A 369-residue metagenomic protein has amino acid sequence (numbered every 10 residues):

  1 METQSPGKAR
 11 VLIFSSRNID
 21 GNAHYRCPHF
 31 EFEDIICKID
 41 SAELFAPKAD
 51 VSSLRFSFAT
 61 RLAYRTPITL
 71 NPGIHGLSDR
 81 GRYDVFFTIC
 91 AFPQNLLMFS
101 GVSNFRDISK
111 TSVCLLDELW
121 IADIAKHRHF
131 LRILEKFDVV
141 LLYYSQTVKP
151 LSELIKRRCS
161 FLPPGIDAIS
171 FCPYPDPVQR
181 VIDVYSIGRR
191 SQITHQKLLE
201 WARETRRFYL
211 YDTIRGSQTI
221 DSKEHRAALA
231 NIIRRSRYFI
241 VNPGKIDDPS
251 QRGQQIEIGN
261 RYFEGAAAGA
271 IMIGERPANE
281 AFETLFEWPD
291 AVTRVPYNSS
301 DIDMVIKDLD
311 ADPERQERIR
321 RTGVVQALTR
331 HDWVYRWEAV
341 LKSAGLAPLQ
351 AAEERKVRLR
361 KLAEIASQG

Functional and structural regions predicted by a protein language model:
E2-Y83, I89-G101, A122-L285, W333-V334 (+1 more regions): Nucleotide-sugar donor-binding catalytic core of glycosyltransferases
T88-I89, L115: A cross-family glycoside hydrolase active-site/sugar-binding cleft signature
N104-L119: Active-site proximal beta-strand in glycosyltransferases
C114, M272-E275, T293: Short hydrophobic alpha-helical runs that function as membrane-insertion/retention elements
E118, P164-D167, Y297-S299: Short, acidic/turn-prone active-site loops that include or flank metal/cofactor- and phosphate-binding residues
E257, E287, P296-Y297, R320 (+2 more regions): Active-site/pore-lining binding-face segments in mid-to-C-terminal subdomains
F282-V305: Change "using UDP/GDP/dTDP sugars" to "using nucleotide sugars
D303-G369: C-terminal amphipathic helix plus adjacent low-complexity, charged tail appended to glycosyltransferase catalytic
